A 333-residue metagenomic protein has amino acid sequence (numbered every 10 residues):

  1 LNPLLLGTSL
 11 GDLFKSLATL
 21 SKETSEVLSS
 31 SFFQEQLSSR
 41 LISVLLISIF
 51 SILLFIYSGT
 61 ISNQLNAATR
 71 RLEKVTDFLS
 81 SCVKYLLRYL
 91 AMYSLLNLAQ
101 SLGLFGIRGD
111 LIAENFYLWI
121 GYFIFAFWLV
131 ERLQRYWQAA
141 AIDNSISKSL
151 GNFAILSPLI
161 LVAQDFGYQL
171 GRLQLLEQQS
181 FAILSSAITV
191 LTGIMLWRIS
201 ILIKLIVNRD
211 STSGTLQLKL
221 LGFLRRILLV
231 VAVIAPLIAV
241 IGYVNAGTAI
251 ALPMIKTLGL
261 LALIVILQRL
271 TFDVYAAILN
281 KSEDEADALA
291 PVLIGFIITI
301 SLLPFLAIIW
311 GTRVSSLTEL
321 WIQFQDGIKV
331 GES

Functional and structural regions predicted by a protein language model:
L1-F33, R225-L228: Low-complexity, acidic polar-rich segments
S31-S333: Hydrophobic/aromatic interaction determinants used to assemble and anchor large protein complexes
